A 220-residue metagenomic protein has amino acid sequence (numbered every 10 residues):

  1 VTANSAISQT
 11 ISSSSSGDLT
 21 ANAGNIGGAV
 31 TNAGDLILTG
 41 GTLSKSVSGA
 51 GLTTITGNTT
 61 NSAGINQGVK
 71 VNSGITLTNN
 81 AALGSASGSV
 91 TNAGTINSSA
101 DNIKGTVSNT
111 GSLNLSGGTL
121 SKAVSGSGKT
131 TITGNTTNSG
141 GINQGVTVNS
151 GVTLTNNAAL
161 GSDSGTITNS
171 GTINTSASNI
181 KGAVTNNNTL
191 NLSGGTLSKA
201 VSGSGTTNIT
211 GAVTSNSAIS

Functional and structural regions predicted by a protein language model:
V1-S220: Extracellular beta-strand-rich, repetitive "passenger/adhesive" scaffolds that bind or process carbohydrates
